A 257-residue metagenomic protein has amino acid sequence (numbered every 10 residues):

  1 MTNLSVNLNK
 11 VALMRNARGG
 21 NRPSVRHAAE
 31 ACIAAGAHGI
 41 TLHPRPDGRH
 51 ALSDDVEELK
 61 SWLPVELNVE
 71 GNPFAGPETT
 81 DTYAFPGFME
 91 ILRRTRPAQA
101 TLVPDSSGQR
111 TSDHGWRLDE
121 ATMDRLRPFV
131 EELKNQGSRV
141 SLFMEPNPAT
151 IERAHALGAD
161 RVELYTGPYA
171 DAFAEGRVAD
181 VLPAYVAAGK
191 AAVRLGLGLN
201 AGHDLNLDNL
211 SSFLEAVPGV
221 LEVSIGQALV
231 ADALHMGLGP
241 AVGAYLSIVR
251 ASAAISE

Functional and structural regions predicted by a protein language model:
M1-A84, R93-T95, R153-A156, D180: Conserved N-terminal beta1-alpha1 strand-loop-helix module at the mouth
G36-H38, W62-V65, R94-A100, N135 (+2 more regions): Glycine-enriched alpha-helix->loop->beta-strand junction motifs that scaffold or abut catalytic
H38-L63, P104-L118, T166-R177: Glycine-rich, proline-tolerant flexible connector loops at the mouths of alpha/beta enzymes
R49-A75, D119-S141, R177-A201, L207 (+2 more regions): Alpha-helix-loop-beta-strand connector modules within alpha/beta enzyme cores
G76-R94, N147-L157, A201, L205-V220: Catalytic cores of alpha/beta
T101-Q109, R161-F173, G219-L238: Glycine-rich phosphate-binding active-site loops on the catalytic face of alpha/beta enzymes
S107, R139-A191: Histidine/lysine/aspartate-rich catalytic loop segments that bind and position anionic ligands
S112-H114, A174, V178, D232-S256: C-terminal helical cap(s) of enzyme catalytic domains, especially alpha/beta-barrels
